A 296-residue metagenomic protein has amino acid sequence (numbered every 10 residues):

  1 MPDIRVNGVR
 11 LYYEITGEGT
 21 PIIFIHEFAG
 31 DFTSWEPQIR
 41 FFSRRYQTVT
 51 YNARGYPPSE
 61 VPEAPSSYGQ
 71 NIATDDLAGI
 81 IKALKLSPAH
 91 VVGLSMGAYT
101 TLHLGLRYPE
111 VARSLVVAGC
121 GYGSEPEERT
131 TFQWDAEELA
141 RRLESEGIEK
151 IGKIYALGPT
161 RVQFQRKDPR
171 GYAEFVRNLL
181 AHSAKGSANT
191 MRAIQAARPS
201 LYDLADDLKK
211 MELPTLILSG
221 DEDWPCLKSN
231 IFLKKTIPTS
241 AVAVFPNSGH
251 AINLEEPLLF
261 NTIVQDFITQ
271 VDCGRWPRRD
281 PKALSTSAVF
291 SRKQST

Functional and structural regions predicted by a protein language model:
M1-R10: N-terminal cap/lid segment of alpha/beta-hydrolase-fold proteins
V9-S66: Conserved HGGG/HGGXW glycine-rich cap/lid loop of the alpha/beta-hydrolase fold
I39-R40, V49-V92, M96, T262-Q265: Active-site loop/oxyanion-hole signature of alpha/beta-hydrolase fold enzymes
L102, L106-R107, A112-E146, K150: Flexible "cap/lid" loop of the alpha/beta hydrolase fold
P126-T131, S145-D207: Conserved alpha/beta-hydrolase catalytic His-Asp/Glu region
M211, I217-S219: Short beta-strand/loop motif that positions the catalytic acidic residue of the alpha/beta-hydrolase fold
W224-S229: Conserved alpha/beta-hydrolase "acid-adjacent" motif
S240-T296: Catalytic active-site module of serine/aspartate enzymes centered on a nucleophile-bearing elbow/loop
